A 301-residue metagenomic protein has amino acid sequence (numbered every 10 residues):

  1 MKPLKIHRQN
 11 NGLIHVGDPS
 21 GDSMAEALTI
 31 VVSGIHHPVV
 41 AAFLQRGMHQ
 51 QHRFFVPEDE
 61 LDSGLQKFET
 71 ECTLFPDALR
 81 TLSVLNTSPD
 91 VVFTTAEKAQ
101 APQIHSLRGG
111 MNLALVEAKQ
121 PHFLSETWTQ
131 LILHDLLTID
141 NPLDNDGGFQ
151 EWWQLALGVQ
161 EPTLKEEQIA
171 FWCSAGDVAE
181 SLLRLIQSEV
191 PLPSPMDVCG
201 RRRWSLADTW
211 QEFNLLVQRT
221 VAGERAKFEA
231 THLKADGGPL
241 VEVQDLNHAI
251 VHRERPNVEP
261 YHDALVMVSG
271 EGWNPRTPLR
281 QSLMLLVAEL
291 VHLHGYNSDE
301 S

Functional and structural regions predicted by a protein language model:
M1-I30, G47-V56, V258-S301: Amphipathic terminal alpha-helices
N11-D22, E26-V31, A41, Q50-H105: NAD(P)H-binding glycine-rich loop region in Rossmannoid oxidoreductase-like domains and their noncatalytic homologs
V31-H37, V56-E60, F93-Q100, A114-Q120 (+3 more regions): Structural motif
A42-G47, E212: Rossmann-fold NAD(P)-dependent oxidoreductase module
R46, L79-H134: Conserved Rossmann-fold NAD(P)-dependent oxidoreductase catalytic core, especially the SDR/UDP-sugar
H122-I186, F213: NAD(P)-dependent short-chain dehydrogenase/reductase
I169-W172, R203, H262, R276: Short aromatic/basic micro-patch
S181-R253, P275-S301: Mid/C-terminal beta-alpha module of Rossmann-like enzyme folds, strongest in SDR-family dehydrogenases/epimerases
